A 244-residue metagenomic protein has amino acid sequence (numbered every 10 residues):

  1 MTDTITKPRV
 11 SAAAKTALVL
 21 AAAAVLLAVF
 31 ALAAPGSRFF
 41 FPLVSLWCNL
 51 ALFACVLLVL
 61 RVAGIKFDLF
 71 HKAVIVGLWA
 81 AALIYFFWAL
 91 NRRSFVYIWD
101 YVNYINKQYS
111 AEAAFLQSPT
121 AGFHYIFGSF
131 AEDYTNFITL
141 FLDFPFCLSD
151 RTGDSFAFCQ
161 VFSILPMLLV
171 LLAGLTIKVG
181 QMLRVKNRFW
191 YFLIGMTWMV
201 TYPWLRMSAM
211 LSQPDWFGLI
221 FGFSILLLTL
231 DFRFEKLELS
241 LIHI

Functional and structural regions predicted by a protein language model:
M1-F87: Start-transfer (signal-anchor) and selected internal transmembrane alpha helices of multi-pass inner/ER membrane
R9, L183-K186, F223-S240: Membrane-interface transmembrane helices that cradle and orient dolichyl/undecaprenyl
C48-L52, Y104-N106, I164-L168, M199 (+1 more regions): Hydrophobic core segments of transmembrane alpha-helices in multi-pass, intramembrane catalytic enzymes
N91-V102, L116-T139, V161-F162, M207: Membrane-proximal lumenal/periplasmic loop motifs of glycosylation machinery
S155-V185, S224: Transmembrane-helix motifs of polytopic, lipid-linked glycan transferases
F192-T201: Short helix- or helix-capping micro-motifs that position conserved polar/aromatic residues at function-defining sites
W204-F217: Short acidic/glycine- and proline-prone juxtamembrane loop motifs at membrane-interface regions of multi-pass membrane
I242-I244: Conserved small/polar residues in nucleotide/adenosyl-binding loops
